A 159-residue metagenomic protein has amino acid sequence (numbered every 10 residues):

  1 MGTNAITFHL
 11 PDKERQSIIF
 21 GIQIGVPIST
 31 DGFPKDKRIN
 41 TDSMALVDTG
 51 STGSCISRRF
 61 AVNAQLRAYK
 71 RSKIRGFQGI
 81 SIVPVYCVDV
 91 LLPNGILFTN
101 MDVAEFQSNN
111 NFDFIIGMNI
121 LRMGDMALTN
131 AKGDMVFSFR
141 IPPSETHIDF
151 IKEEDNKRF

Functional and structural regions predicted by a protein language model:
M1-F159: Pepsin/retropepsin-fold aspartyl endopeptidases
